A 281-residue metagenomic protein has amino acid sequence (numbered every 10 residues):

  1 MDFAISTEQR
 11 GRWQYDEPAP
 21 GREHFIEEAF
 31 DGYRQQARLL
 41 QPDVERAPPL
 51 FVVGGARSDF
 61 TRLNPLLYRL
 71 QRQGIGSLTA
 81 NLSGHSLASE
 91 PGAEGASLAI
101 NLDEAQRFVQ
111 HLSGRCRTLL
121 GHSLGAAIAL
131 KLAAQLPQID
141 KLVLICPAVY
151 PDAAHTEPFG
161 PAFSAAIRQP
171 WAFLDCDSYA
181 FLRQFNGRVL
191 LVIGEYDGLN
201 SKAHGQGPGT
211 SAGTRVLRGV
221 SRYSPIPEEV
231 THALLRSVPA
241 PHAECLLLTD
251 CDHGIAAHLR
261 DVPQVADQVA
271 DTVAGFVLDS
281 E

Functional and structural regions predicted by a protein language model:
D2-P42: N-terminal cap/lid segment of alpha/beta-hydrolase-fold proteins
A47, V53-S58: Active-site glycine-rich loops that stabilize anionic/oxyanionic intermediates across multiple enzyme folds
A56-Y68, A203-H204: The serine-hydrolase catalytic nucleophile loop
Q71-S89: Conserved alpha/beta-hydrolase
E94-L112: Alpha/beta-hydrolase active-site loop
L120-A129: Gly/Ala-rich beta-loop-alpha elbow adjacent to hydrolase catalytic centers
F185, L191-I193: Short beta-strand/loop motif that positions the catalytic acidic residue of the alpha/beta-hydrolase fold
C251-P263: Catalytic histidine-centered segment of alpha/beta-hydrolase-like enzymes
